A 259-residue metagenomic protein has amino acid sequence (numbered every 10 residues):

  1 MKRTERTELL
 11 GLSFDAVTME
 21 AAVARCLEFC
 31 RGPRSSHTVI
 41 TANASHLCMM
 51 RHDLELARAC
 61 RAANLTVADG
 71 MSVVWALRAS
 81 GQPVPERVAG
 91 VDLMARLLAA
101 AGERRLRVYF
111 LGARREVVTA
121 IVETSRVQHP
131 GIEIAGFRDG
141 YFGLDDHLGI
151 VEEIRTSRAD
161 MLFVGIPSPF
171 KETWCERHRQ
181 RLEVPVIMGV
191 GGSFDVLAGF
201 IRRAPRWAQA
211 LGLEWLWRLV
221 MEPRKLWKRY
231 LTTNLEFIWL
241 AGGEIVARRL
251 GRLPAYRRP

Functional and structural regions predicted by a protein language model:
M1, V74-E153, S157: Conserved beta-alpha
M1-D92: N-terminal nucleotide/polyanion-binding subdomain common to many enzyme families
N43-L47, I166-K171, S193-F194: Short glycine-rich anion-binding loops that position phosphate/pyrophosphate groups of nucleotides and phosphorylated
R58-A62, E172-V190: A short, gly/pro- and small-residue-rich
N64, A135, D160, P185: Conserved acidic residues
V74-L77, R203-R258: A transmembrane-helix-recognition feature enriched in membrane-embedded lipid enzymes and envelope glyco-/phospholipid
D139-D145, P185-M221: Short, flexible loop segments at boundaries between secondary-structure elements
I154-S168, V184: Proline-aspartate-enriched helix->loop->beta-strand connector
